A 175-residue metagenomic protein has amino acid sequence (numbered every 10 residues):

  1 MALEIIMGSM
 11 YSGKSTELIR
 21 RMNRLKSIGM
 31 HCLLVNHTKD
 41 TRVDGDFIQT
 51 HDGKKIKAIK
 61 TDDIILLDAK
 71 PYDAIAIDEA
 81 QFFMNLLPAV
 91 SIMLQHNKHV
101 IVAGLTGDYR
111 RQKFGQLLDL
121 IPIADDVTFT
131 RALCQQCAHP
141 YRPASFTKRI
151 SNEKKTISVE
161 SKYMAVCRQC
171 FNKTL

Functional and structural regions predicted by a protein language model:
M1-A69, D108-D119, A132, T147 (+2 more regions): Conserved P-loop
I5, A74-A76, I101: Structural motif
A69-F83: Conserved P-loop NTPase "ATPase switch" module shared by AAA+ and STAND
E79-M93, G107-F114: Conserved ATPase-coupling elements of RecA-like P-loop NTPase cores
A89-N97, Q116-I123: Catalytic-core regions built around general acid/base machinery
H99-T106: Structural recognition of the conserved hydrophobic beta-strand(s) that form the central parallel beta-sheet of P-loop
D126-A138: Conserved AAA+ ATPase "SRH/arginine-finger" region at the nucleotide-binding site
C137-P140, C170: Short Cys/His-rich metal-coordination motifs, predominantly Zn2+-binding knuckles/fingers
